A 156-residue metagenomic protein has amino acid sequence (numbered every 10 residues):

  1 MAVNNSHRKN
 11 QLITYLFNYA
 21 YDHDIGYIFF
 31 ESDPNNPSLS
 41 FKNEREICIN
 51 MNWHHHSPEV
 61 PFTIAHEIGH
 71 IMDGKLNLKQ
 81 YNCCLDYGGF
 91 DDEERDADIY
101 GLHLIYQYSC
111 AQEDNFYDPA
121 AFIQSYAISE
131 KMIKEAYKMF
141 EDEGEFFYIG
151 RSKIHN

Functional and structural regions predicted by a protein language model:
M1-N156: Active-site hotspot residues in diverse enzymes, especially metal/ion-binding acidic/histidine motifs
